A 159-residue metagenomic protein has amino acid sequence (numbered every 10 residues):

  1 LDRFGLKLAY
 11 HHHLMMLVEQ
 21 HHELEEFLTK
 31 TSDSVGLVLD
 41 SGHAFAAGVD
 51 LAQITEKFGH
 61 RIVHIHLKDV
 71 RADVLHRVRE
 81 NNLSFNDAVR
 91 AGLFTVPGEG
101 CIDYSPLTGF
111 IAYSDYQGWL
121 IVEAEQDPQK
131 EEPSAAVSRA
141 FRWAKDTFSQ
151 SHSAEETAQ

Functional and structural regions predicted by a protein language model:
L1: Electropositive, glycine- and tryptophan-enriched low-complexity nucleic-acid-binding patches
F4-S32: Basic- and aromatic-lined ligand-binding clefts that recognize polyanionic substrates
H21-V35, L39, F45-Q159: Histidine-acidic metal/acid-base catalytic patches
